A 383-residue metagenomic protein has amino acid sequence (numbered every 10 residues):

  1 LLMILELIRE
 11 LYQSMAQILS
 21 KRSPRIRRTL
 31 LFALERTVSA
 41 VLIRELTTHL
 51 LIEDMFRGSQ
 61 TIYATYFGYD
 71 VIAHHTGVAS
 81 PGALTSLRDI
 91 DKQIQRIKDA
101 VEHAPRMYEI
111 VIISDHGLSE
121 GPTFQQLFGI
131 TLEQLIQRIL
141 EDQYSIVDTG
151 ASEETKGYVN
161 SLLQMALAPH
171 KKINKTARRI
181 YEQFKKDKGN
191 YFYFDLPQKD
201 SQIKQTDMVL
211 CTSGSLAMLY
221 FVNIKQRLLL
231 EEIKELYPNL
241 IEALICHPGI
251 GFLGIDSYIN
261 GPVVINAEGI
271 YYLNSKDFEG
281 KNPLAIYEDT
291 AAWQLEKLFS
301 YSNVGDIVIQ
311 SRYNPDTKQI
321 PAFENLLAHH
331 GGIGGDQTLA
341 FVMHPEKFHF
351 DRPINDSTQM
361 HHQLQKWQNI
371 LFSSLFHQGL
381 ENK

Functional and structural regions predicted by a protein language model:
L1-G77, A177-K185, D207, C211-F221 (+7 more regions): His/Asp/Glu-rich, glycine-adjacent segments that coordinate divalent cations and/or stabilize oxyanion chemistry on
F32, R96, E102-E109, H116-P315 (+2 more regions): Secreted, luminal/periplasmic, and some membrane-associated catalytic domains that remodel anionic oxygen-ester
V41-L42, L46, D54-M55, I62 (+4 more regions): A long, amphipathic alpha-helix that forms part of the scaffold/cap immediately adjacent to metal-dependent active
T61-T65, V111, V308, M343: Structural motif
I62, A73-S86, S114, D256-G261 (+5 more regions): C-terminal or late-domain output modules
G68-D70, S114-L118: Active-site-proximal loop/turn and secondary-structure-junction residues that shape catalytic pockets, frequently
Q134-L135, L140-E141, R352-K383: Long, positively charged, glycine-interspersed low-complexity recognition regions
A285-W367: Low-complexity, glycine/alanine/valine/leucine- and proline-rich hydrophobic stretches
